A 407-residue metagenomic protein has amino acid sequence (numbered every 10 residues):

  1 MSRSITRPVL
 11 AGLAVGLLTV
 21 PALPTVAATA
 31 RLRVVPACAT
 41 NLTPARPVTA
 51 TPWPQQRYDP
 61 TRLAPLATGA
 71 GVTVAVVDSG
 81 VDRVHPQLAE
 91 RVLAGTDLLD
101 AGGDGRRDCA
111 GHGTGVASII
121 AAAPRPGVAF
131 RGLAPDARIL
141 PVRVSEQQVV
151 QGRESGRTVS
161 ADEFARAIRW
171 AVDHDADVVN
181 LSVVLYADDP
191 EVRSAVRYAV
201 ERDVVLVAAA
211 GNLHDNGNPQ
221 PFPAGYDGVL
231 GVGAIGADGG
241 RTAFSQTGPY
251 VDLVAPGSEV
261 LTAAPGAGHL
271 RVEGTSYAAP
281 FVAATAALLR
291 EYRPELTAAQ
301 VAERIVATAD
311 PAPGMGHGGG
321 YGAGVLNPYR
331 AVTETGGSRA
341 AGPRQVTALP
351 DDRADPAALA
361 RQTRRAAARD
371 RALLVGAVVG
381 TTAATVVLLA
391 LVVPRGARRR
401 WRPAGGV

Functional and structural regions predicted by a protein language model:
S2-R7, A11-G12, G16, V20-G71 (+1 more regions): Protease zymogen maturation seam
A11-P21, L206-V207, L373-P394: Hydrophobic alpha-helical membrane segments, chiefly transmembrane helices and signal peptide h-regions, characterized
C38-A50, I168-D188: Short acidic, glycine-rich surface-loop motifs adjacent to enzyme active sites
R62-V74, V81-A94, D104-R157, T247-Y250 (+1 more regions): Subtilisin-like serine protease catalytic core
I119, V144, G257-V325: Hydrolase catalytic cores
H174, V178-P265, V306: Catalytic-core segments of hydrolase enzymes
R293-T381, T385-L391, G405-G406: C-terminal subdomain of the subtilisin-like protease fold in secreted/lumenal serine endopeptidases
R398-V407: Cytoplasmic C-terminal tails of single-pass
